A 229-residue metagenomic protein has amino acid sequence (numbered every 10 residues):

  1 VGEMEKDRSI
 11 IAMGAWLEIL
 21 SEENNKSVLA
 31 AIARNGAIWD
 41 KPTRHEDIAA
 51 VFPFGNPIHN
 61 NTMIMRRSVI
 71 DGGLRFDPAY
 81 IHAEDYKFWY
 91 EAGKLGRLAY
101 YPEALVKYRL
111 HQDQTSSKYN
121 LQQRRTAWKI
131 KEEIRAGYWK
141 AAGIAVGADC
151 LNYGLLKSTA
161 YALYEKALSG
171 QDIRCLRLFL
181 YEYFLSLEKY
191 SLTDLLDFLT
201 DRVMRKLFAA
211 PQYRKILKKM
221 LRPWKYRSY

Functional and structural regions predicted by a protein language model:
V1-E5: Two-component system phosphotransfer/interaction surface
K6-D7, H111: Generic structural signal for alpha-helix termini and adjacent loop/cap motifs
D7-L17: A short, conserved acidic/glycine-rich loop-to-beta-strand motif that forms the donor nucleotide-sugar/metal
R8-S9, P57, G73, D172: Residue-level recognition of short, well-ordered coil/turn positions that link secondary-structure elements
I10, A99-P102, G137, A141: Generic macromolecular interface patches on structured domains
A15-L17, S21, V28-I130: Conserved nucleotide-sugar donor-binding catalytic segment
L20-S27, W139-I144: Proline-centered turn/helix-capping motifs that create local helix->coil transitions or kinks
P57, K94, L110-Y229: C-terminal subregions of glycosyltransferases and related glycan-biosynthesis enzymes
